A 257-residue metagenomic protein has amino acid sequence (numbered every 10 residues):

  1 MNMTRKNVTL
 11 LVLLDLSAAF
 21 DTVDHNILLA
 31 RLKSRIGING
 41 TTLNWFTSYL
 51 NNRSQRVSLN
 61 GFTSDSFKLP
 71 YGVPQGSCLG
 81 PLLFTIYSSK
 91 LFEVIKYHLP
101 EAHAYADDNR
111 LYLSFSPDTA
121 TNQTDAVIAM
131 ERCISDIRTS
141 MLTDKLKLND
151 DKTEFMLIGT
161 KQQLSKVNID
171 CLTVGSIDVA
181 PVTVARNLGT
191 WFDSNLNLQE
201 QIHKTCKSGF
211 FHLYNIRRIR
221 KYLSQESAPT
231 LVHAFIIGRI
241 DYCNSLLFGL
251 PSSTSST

Functional and structural regions predicted by a protein language model:
M1-P74, L113, T254: Conserved pre-catalytic core of RNA-dependent polymerases
N2, D15, L32, F46 (+11 more regions): Mobile genetic element proteins and their domesticated derivatives, centered on retroelements and DNA transposons
T4, P81-D118, R239: Active-site palm subdomain of RNA-directed nucleic acid polymerases
K6-L10, N149-E154, L223-A234: Short amphipathic alpha-helical interface segments
T9-L13, V57-L83, Y112-N122, L172 (+3 more regions): Short, conserved non-catalytic motifs in the polymerase core
A18-I36, R110-R138, L142, S245-S252: Catalytic palm subdomain of template-directed nucleic-acid polymerases, centered on the conserved carboxylate motif
R132, L146-V184: Short, conserved micro-motifs composed of acidic
S176-L247: Basic, alpha-helical interaction scaffolds
